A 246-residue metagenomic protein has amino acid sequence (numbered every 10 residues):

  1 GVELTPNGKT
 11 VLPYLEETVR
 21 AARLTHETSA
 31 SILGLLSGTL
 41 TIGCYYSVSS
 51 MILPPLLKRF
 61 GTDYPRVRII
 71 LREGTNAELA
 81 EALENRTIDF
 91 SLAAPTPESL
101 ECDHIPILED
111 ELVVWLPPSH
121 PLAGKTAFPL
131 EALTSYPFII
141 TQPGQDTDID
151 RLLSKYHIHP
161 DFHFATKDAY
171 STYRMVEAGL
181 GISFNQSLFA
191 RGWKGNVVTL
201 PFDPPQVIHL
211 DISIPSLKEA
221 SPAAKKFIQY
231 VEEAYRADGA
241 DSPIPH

Functional and structural regions predicted by a protein language model:
E3-S31, V113, E233-R236: Alpha-helical "hinge/linker" immediately C-terminal to small N-terminal DNA-binding modules
N7-Y14, I52, L56, D148-I149 (+1 more regions): Short amphipathic alpha-helical coupling segments at ligand-binding clamshell hinges and other catalytic/signaling
L35-S99, T166: Central regulatory/effector-binding core of bacterial HTH transcription factors
Y45-S50, P95-P97, L112, P117-A127 (+5 more regions): Short coil/turn segments
D63, G74-Y136, L188-K194: Acidic, Gly/Pro-rich loop/turn segments at junctions of secondary structure
T75-I88, A93-A94, G144-V198: Hydrophobic hinge/microswitch elements
S99-P106, D110-E111, K125, Y170-E219 (+1 more regions): Beta-alpha-beta core module
Y136-H157, A220-I228, Y235-I244: Secondary-structure junction motif
